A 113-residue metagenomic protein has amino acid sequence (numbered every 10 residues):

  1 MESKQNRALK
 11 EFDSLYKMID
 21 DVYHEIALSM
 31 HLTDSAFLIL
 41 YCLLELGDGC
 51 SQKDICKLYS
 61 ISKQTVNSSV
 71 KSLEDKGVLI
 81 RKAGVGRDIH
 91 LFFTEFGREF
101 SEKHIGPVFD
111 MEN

Functional and structural regions predicted by a protein language model:
M1-M30, V78, E99: N-terminal leader segment of winged-helix/HTH proteins
E2-N6, L58, S62-K63, L91-F93: Membrane-interacting alpha-helical segments
K4, L15, V22, S35-A36 (+3 more regions): N-terminal positioning helix adjacent to the helix-turn-helix/winged-helix DNA-binding module
E11, I39-C42, P107: Residue-level recognition of specific faces of alpha-helices
D21-T65: N-terminal helix-turn-helix DNA-binding core of bacterial DNA-binding proteins
K71-N113: Charged, amphipathic alpha-helical coiled-coil/dimerization segments
